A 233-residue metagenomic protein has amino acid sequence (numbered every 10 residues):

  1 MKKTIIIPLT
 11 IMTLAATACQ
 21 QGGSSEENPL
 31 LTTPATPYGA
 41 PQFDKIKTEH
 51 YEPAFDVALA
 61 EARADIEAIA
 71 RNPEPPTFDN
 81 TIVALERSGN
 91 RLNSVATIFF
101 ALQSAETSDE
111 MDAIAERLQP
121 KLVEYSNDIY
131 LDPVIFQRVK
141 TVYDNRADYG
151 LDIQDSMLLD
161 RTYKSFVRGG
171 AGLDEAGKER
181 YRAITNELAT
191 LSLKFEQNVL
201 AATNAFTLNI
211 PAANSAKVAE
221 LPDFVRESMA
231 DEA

Functional and structural regions predicted by a protein language model:
M1-G22: Gram-negative bacterial Sec-dependent N-terminal signal peptides
C19-A233: Zn2+-dependent metallopeptidase catalytic domains
